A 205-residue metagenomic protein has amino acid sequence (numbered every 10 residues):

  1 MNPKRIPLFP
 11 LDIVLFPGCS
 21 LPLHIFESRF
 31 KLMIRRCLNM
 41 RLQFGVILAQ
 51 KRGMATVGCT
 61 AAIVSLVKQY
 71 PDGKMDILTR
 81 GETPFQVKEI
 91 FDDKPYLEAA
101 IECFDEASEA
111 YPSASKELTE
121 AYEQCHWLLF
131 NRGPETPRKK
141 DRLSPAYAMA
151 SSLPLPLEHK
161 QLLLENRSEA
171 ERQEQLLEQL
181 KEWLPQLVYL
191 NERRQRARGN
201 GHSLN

Functional and structural regions predicted by a protein language model:
M1-N205: N-terminal low-complexity, acidic/polar interaction/targeting segments
